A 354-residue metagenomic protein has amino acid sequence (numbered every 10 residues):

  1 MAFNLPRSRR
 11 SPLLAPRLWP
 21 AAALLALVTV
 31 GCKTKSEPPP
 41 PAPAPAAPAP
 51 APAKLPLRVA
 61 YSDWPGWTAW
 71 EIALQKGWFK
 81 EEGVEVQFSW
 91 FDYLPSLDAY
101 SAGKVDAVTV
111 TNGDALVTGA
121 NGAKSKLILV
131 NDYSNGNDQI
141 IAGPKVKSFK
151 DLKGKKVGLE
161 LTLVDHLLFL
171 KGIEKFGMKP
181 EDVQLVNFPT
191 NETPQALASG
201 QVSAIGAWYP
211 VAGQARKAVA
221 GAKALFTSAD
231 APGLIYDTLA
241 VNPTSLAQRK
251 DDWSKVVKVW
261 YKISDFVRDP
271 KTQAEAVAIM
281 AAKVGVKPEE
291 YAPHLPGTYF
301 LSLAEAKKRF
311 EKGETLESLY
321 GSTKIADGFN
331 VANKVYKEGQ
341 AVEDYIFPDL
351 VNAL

Functional and structural regions predicted by a protein language model:
F3-P20: Bacterial N-terminal signal peptides that target proteins for export
A21-L25: Hydrophobic helical h-region of N-terminal Sec-dependent signal peptides in bacterial secretory/periplasmic proteins
V28-G31: C-terminal motif of bacterial Sec signal peptides marking the signal peptidase cleavage site
K35-P189, P194-A196, S203-Y209, L225-F226 (+1 more regions): Short, glycine-/small- and polar/acidic-enriched structural segments that line small-molecule recognition paths
Q87, L94-P95, A292-L301, F310 (+1 more regions): Short linear loop/turn motifs
G113-D114, V186, E192-P288: Pocket-lining segment of extracytoplasmic ligand-binding domains
A247-V335: Secondary-structure end/capping motifs
S322-L354: Conserved C-terminal helix/tail region of periplasmic/extracytoplasmic solute-binding proteins
